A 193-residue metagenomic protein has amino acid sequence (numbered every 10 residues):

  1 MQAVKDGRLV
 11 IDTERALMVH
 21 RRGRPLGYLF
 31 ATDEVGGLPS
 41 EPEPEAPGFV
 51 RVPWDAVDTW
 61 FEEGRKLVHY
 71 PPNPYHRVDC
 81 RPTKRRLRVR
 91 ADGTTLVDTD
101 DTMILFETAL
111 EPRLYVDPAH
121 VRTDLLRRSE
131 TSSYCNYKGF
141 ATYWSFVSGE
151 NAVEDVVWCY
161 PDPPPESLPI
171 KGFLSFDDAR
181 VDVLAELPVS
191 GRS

Functional and structural regions predicted by a protein language model:
M1-S193: Terminal leader/tail segments of proteins
